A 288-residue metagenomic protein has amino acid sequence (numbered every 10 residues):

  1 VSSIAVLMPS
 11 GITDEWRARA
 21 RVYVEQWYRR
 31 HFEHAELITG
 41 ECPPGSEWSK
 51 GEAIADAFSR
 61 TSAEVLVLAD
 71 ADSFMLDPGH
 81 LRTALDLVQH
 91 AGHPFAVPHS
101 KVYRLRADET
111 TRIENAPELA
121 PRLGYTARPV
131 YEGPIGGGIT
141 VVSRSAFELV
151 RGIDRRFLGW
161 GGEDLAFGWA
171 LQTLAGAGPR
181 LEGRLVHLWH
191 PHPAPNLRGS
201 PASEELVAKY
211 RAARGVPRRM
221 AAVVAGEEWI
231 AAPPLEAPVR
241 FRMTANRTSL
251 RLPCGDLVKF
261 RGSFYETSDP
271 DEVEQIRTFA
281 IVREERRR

Functional and structural regions predicted by a protein language model:
I4-W16: A conserved hydrophobic helix/loop-capping motif in glycosyltransferases and polysaccharide synthases
A20-A35: Short, acidic, metal-binding catalytic loop of nucleotide-sugar glycosyltransferases
P44-E52, G159-G161: A short, glycine-/small-residue-rich helix N-cap motif at loop->alpha-helix starts within glycosyltransferase
E52-V65: Active-site nucleotide-sugar/metal-binding loop of Leloir-type enzymes
E64-F74: Short beta-strand-to-loop acidic/aromatic patch adjacent to the donor-nucleotide binding site
L76-R155: Conserved catalytic core of nucleotide-sugar-dependent glycosyltransferases
R156-L235: C-terminal catalytic/acceptor-binding lobe
I230-R288: Terminal and domain-boundary regions
